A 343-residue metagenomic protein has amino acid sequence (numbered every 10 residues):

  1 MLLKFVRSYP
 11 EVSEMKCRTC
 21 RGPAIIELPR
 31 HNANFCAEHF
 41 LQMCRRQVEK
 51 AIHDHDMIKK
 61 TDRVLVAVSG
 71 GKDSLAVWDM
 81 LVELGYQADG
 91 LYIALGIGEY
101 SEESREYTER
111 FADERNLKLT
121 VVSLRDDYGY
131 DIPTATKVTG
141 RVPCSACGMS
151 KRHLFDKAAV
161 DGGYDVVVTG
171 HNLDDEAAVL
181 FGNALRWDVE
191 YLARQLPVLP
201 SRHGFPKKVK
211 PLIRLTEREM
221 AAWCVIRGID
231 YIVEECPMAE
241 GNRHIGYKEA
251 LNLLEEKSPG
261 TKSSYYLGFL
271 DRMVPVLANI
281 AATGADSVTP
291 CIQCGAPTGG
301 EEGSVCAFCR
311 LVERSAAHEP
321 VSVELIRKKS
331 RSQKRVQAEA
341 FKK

Functional and structural regions predicted by a protein language model:
K4-R194, V198, R202-F205, R214-R227 (+3 more regions): ATP-dependent adenylation/nucleotidyltransferase module used to activate substrates
H53, D174-A178, G182-R218, I226-L325 (+1 more regions): Flexible helical/loop "lid" subdomain adjacent to adenine-nucleotide binding pockets
K328-K343: Intrinsic disorder and flexible/low-complexity segments
